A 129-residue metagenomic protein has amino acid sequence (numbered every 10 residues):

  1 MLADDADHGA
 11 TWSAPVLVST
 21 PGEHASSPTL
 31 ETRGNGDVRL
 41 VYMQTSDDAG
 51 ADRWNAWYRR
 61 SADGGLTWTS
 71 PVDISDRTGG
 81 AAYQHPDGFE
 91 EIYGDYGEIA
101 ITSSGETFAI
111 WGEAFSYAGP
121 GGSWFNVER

Functional and structural regions predicted by a protein language model:
M1-R129: Extracellular, repeat-based ectodomains that mediate carbohydrate processing or recognition
